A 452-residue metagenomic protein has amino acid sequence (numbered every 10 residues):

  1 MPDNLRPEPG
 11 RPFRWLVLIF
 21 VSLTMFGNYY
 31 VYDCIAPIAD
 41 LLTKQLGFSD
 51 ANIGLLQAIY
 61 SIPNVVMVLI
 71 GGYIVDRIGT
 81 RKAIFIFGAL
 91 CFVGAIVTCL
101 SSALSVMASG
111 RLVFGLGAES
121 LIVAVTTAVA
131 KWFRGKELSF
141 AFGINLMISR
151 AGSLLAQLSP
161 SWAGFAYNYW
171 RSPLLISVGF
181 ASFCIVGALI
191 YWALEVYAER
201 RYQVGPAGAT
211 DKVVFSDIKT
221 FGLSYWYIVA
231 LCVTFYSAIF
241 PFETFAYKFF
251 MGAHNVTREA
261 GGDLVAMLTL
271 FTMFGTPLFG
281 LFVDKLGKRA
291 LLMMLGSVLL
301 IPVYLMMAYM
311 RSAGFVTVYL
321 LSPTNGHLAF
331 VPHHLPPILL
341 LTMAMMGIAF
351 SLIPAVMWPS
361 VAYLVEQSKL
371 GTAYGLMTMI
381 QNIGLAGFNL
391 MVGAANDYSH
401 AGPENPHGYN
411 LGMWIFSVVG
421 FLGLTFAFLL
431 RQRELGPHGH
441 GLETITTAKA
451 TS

Functional and structural regions predicted by a protein language model:
P2-R11, E195-V229, I445-S452: Juxtamembrane intracellular "pre-TM" segments in multi-pass secondary transporters
D33, S61-L69, S153-L154, T269-P277 (+1 more regions): Residue-level signature of mid-helix packing/kink "hotspots" within the transmembrane helices of 12-pass Major
I35-P37, G222-P277, F388-N389: Extracytoplasmic gate region of multi-pass secondary transporters
G47, G79, L100-V106, G117 (+3 more regions): Helix-breaking motifs and short loop linkers at transmembrane-helix boundaries and internal kinks in secondary membrane
V66-S105: Conserved MFS/SLC helix-loop-helix module at the cytosolic interface between two early adjacent transmembrane helices
L104, G110-S149: Cytoplasmic helix-loop-helix junction between adjacent transmembrane helices in 12-TM secondary transporters
I144-V196: Helix-loop-helix hairpin linking two adjacent transmembrane segments in secondary transporters
R289-M357: C-terminal transmembrane helical hairpin of 12-TM major facilitator-type secondary transporters
